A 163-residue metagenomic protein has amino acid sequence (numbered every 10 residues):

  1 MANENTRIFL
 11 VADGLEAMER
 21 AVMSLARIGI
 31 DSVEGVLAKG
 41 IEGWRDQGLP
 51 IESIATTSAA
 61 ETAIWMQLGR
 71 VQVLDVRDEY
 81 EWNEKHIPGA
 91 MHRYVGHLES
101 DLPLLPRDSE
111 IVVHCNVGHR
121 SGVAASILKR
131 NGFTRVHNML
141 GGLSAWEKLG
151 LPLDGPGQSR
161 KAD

Functional and structural regions predicted by a protein language model:
M1-Q72, V76-D163: Rhodanese-like catalytic fold shared by cysteine-dependent sulfurtransferases and DSP/PTP-type phosphatases
